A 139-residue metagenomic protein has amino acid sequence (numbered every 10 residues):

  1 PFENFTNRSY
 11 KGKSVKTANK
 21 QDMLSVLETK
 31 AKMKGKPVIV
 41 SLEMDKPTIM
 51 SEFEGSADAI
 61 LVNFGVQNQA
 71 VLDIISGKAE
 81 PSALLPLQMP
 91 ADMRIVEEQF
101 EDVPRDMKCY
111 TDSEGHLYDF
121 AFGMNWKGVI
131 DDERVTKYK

Functional and structural regions predicted by a protein language model:
P1-K139: C-terminal non-catalytic regions of proteins with extracellular/luminal or membrane-system context
